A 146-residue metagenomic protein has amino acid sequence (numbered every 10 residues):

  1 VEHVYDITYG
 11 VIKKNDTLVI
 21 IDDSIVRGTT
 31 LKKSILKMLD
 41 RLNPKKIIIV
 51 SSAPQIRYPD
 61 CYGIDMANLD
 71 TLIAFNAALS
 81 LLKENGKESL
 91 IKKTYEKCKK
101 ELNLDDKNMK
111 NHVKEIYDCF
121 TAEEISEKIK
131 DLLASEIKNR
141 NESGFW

Functional and structural regions predicted by a protein language model:
V1-W146: PRPP-associated nucleotide enzymes
